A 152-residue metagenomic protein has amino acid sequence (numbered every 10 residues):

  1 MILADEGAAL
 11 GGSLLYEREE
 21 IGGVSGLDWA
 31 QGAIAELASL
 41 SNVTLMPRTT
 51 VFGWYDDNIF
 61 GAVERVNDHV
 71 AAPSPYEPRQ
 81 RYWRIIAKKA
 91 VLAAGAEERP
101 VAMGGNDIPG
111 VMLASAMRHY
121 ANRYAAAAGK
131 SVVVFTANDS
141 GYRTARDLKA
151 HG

Functional and structural regions predicted by a protein language model:
M1-G152: Residues forming the flavin
